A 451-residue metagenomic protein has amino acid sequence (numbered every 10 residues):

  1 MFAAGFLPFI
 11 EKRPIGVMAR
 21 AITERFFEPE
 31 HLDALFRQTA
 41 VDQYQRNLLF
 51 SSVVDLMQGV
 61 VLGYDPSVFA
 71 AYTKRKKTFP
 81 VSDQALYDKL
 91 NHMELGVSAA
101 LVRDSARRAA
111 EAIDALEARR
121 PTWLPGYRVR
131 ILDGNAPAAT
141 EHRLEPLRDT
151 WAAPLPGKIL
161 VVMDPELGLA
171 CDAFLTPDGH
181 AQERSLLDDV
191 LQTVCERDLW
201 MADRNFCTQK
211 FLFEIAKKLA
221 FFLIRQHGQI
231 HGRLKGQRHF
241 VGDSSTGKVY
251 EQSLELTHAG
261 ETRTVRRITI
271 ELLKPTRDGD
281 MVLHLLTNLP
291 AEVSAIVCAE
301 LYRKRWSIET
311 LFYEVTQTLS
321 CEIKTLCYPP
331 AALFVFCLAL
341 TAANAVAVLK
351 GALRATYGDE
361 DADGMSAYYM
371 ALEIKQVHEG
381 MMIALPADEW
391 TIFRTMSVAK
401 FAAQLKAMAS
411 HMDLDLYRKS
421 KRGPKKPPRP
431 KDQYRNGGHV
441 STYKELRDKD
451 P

Functional and structural regions predicted by a protein language model:
M1-A71, L86-M93, A100-A112, L124-R128 (+2 more regions): Single, function-defining residue in the core of a domain
K74-D88: Short, basic interhelical loop/turn and adjoining N-cap of the next helix at nucleic-acid- or acidic-partner-contacting
S82, I131-L132: Noncatalytic, basic helical substrate-engagement surface that gates or grips nucleic-acid strands
A118-W123: Short boundary motifs at domain starts and secondary-structure transition points
R148-T150: Extracellular beta-strand-rich solenoid/capping regions of secreted or surface-exposed proteins that bind or remodel
